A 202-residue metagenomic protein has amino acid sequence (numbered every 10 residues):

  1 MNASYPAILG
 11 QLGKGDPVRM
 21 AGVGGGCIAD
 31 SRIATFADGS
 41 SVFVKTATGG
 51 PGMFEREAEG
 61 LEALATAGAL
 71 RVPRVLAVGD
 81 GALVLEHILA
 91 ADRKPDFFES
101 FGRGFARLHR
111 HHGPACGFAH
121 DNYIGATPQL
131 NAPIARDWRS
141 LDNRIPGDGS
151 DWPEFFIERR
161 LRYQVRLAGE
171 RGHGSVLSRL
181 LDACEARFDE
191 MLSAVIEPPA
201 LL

Functional and structural regions predicted by a protein language model:
M1-Q11, G113-L201: An alpha-helical support segment within catalytic cores of ATP-dependent transferases
N2-G13, R32-S41: Glycine/serine-rich loop-strand microenvironments at binding/catalytic pocket rims
G13-G22: Conserved N-terminal boundary motif of the eukaryotic protein kinase catalytic domain
D16, R71, E197-P199: Short beta-strand or tight-loop elements that sit immediately N-terminal to catalytic metal-binding acidic residues
A21-E154: ATP-binding pocket architecture of kinase catalytic cores
